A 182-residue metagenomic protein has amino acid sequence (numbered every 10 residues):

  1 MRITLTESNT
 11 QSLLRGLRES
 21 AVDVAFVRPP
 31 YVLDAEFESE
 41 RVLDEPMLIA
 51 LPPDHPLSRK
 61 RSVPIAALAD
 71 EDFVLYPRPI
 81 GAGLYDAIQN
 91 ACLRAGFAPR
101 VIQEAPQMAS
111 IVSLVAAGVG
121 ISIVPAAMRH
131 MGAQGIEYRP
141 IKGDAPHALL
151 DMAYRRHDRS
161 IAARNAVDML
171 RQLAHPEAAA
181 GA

Functional and structural regions predicted by a protein language model:
M1-D34, E104-A105: Central regulatory/effector-binding core of bacterial HTH transcription factors
R2-T4, A98-I102, E137, L149-D151: Residues at or immediately flanking beta-strands
S8-Q11, S20, E45, A66 (+3 more regions): Structural detector for helix-capping/boundary residues
N9, P64, P106-Q107, P125: Short loop/turn segments at beta->alpha junctions
G16-R18, L68, S113-V119, M152: Hydrophobic residues within well-ordered alpha-helices
F26-A35, Y85-A87, R94, M108-I136: A ligand-binding cleft/hinge motif common to bilobed small-molecule-binding domains
E36-M47, L51-F73, R164: Flexible hinge/capping segments at coil-to-helix
V74, A127-R129, I136-A182: A late-sequence structural motif
